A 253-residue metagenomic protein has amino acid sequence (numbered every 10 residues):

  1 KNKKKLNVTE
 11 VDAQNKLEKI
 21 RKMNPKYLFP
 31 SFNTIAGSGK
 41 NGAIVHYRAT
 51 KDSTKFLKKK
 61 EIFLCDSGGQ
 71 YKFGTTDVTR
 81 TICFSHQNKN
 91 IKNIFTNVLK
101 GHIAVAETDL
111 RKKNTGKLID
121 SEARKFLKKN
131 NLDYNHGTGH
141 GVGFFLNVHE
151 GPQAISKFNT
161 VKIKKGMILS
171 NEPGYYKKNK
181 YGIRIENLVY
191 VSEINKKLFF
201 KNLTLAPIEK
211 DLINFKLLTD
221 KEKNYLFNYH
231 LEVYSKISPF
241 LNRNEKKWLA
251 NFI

Functional and structural regions predicted by a protein language model:
K1-I253: Active-site neighborhoods and metal-handling regions in enzymes and metal-associated proteins
